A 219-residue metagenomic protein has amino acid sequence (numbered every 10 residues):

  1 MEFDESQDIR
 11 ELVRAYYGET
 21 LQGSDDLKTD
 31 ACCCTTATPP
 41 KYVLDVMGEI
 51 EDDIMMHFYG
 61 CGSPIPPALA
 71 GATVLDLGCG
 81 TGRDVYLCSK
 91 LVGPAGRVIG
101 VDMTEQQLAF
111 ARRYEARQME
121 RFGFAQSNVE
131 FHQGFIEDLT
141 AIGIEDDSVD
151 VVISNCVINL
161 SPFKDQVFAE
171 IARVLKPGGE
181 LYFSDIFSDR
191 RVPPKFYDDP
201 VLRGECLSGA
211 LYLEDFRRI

Functional and structural regions predicted by a protein language model:
M1-T36: N-terminal auxiliary segments of SAM/dcSAM-dependent transferases
T36-T73, L87, L91: Conserved alpha-helix/loop element of class I SAM-dependent methyltransferases that forms part of the SAM/SAH-binding
L69-L77, V85-L139: Class I SAM-dependent methyltransferase SAM/SAH-binding core
D138-V151: A short acidic, Gly/Pro-enriched loop at the edge of an enzyme's catalytic core that lines a small-molecule cofactor
D150-F163: A short SAM/SAH-binding and catalytic strip from SAM-dependent methyltransferases
D165-E180: A short glycine-rich, Lys/Arg-flanked "PGG" loop and its adjoining helix->strand segment in the class I
F187-L207: Short, glycine-/aromatic-enriched active-site segment of Class I SAM-dependent methyltransferases
G209-I219: Short alpha-helix
